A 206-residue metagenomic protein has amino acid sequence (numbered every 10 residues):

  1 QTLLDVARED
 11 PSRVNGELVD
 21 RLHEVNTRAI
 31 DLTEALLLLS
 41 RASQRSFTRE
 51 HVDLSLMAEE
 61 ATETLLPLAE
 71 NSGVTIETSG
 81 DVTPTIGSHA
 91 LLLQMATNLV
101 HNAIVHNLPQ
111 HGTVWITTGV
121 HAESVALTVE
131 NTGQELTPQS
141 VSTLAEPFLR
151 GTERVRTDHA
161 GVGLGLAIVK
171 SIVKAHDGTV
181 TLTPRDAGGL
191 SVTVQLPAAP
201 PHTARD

Functional and structural regions predicted by a protein language model:
L18-D20, E24-A29: Short alpha-helical segment of the dimerization/phosphotransfer core of two-component systems
L68-T78: Short conserved segments within the C-terminal catalytic ATPase subdomain
A103-N107: Short helix-loop "hinge" at the ATP-lid/N-box region of the Bergerat-fold HATPase_c
H111-E123: Short beta-strand/loop element within the Bergerat-fold HATPase_c
L136-L149: Short conserved segment of the HATPase_c
G165, V169: Short alpha-helical Gxxx[C/S/T] motif in the catalytic ATP-binding
